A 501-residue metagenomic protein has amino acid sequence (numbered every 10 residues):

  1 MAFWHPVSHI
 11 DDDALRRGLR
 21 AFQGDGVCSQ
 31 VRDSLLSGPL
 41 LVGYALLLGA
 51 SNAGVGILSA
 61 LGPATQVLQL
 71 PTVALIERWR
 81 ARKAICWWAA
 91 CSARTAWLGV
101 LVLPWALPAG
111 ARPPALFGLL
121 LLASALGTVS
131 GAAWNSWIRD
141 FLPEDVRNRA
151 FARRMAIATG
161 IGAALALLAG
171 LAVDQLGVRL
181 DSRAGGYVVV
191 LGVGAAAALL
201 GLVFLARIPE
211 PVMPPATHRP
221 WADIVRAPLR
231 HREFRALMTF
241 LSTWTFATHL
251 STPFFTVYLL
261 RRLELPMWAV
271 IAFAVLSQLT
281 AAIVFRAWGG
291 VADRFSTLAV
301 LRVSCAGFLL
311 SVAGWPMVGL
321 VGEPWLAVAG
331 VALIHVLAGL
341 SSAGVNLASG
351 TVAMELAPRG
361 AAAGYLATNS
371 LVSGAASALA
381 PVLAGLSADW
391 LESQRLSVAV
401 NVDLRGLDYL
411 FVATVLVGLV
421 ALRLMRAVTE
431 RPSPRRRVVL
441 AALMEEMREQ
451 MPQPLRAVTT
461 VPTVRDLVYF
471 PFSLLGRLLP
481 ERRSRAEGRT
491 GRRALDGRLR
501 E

Functional and structural regions predicted by a protein language model:
A2-Q69, V73-I76, K83-A93, L98-L101 (+2 more regions): Helix-loop boundary and gating motifs at the non-cytosolic
A2-R16, P209-T239, R262, R435-R485: Juxtamembrane intracellular "pre-TM" segments in multi-pass secondary transporters
V27, A96-W97, L103, G110-S130 (+1 more regions): Hydrophobic core of transmembrane alpha-helices in multi-pass small-molecule transporters, especially MFS/SLC-type
V42-L47, A74, R78, L101-P108 (+2 more regions): Transmembrane alpha-helix termini and helix-breaking/packing motifs in multi-pass membrane transporters
L68-R82, V173, I283-T297, A388: Helix-to-loop junctions at the C-terminal end of transmembrane segments in multipass secondary transporters
R78-T95, R153, D293-F308, L404: Cytoplasmic membrane-interface "Motif A"-like loop-to-helix N-cap segments of 12-TM Major Facilitator Superfamily
A90-G110, A306-W325: C-terminal ends and interior cores of transmembrane alpha-helices in multi-pass membrane transporters/permeases
Y187, A197-H218, M425-V438: Helix-loop junctions on the cytosolic side of multi-pass membrane transporters, especially the intracellular loop
